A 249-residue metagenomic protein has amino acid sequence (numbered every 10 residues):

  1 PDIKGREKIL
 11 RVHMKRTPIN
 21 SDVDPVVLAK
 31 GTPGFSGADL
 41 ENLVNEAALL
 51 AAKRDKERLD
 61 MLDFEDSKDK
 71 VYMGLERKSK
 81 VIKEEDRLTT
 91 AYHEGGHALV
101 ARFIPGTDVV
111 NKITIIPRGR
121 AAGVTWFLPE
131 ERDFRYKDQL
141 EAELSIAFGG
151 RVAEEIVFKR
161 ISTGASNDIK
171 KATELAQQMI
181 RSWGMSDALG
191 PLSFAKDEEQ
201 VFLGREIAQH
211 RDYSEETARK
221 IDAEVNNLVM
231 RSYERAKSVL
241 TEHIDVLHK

Functional and structural regions predicted by a protein language model:
P1-D63, K70, G74-L75, A147-E155 (+2 more regions): Conserved C-terminal "switch" segment of AAA+ ATPases
D2, D60, I82-K83, S214: Ser/Thr-centered flexible coil motifs
R6, L10, N45, K68-D69 (+4 more regions): Alpha-helical structural signal
S21-V23, K80, V229-M230: Short hydrophobic/aromatic segments of transmembrane alpha-helices and their interfaces
G34, A91-Y92: Alpha-helical architecture
E65-K70, G119-A121: Short, conserved phosphate-binding/catalytic loop or strand-edge motifs used in phosphoryl-/nucleotidyl-transfer
S79-T89: Short pre-active-site segment immediately N-terminal to the catalytic Zn-binding motif
T89-A91, A98-K249: Soluble catalytic regions of large protease machineries
